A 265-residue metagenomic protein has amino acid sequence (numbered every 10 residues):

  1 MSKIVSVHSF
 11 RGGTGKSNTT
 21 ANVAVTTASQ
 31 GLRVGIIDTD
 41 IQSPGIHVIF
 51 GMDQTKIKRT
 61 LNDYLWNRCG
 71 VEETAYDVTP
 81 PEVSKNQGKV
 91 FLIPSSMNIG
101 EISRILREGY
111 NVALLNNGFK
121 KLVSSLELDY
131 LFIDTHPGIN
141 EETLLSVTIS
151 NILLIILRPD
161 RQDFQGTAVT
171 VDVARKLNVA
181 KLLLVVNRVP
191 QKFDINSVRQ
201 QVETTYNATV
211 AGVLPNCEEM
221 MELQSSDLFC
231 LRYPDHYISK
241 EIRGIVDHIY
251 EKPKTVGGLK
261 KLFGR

Functional and structural regions predicted by a protein language model:
K3-Q42: Walker A/P-loop phosphate-binding motif and the immediately C-terminal alpha-helix
V25-S29, V48, T148, D172: Short, well-ordered alpha-helices that flank and scaffold nucleotide-derived cofactor binding pockets
V34, Q42-L92: Phosphate-binding loop that captures ATP/GTP phosphates
Q42, N98, Q162: Conserved Rossmann-like nucleotide-cofactor binding loop
E72-T74, N86-P137: Cytosolic-facing regulatory segments adjacent to core modules
L114-N216, M221-E222: Conserved catalytic-core segment of NTP-binding enzymes
T209, E219, K240, G244-R265: P-loop NTP-binding site
S225-I242: C-terminal boundary of histidine-terminating zinc-finger modules
